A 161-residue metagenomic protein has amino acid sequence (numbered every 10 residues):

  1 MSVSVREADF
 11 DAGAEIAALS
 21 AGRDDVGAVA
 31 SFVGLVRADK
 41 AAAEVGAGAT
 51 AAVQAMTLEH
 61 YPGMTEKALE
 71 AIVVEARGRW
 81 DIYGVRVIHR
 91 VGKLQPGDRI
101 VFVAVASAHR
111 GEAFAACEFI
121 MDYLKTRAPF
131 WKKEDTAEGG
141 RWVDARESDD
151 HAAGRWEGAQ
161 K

Functional and structural regions predicted by a protein language model:
M1-I100, A108, F114-E118, D122-K161: N-terminal, polar/charged subdomain of small-to-medium soluble alpha/beta proteins
V103: Phosphate/diphosphate ligand-binding glycine-rich loop within oxidoreductases
